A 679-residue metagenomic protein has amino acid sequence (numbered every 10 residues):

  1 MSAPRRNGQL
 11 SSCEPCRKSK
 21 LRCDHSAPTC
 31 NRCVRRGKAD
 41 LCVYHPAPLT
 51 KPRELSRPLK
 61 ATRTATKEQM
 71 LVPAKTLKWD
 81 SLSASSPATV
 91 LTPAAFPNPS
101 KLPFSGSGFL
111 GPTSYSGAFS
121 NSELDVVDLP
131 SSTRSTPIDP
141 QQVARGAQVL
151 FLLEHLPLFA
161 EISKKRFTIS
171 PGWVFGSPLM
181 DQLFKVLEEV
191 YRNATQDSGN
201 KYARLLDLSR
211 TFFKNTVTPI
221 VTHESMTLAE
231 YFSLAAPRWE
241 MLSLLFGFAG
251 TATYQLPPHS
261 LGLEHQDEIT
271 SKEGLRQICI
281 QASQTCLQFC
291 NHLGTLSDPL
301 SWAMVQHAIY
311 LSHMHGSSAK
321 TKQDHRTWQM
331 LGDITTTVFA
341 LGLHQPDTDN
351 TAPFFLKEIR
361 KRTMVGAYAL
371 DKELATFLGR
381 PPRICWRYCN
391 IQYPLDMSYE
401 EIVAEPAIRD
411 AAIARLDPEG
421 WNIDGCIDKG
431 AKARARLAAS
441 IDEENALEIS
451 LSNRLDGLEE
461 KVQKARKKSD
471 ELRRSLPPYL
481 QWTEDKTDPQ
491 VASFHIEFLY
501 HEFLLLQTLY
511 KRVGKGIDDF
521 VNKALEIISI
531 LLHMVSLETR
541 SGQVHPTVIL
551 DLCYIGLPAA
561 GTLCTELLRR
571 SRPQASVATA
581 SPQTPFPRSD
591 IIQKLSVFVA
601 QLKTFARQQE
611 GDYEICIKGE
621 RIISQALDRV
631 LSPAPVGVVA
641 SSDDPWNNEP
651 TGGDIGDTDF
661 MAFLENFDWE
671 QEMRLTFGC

Functional and structural regions predicted by a protein language model:
M1-T253, P258-Q266, T270, R326 (+2 more regions): Intrinsic, low-complexity transcriptional activation domains
P28-V34, A47-K51, L77, N350-L356 (+3 more regions): Short amphipathic alpha-helical segments embedded in low-complexity Lys/Glu-rich regions
I138-L152, K165-L183, L228-G250, Q266-Q392 (+3 more regions): Extended, leucine-rich alpha-helical cores of fungal transcription factors
G294, V513-C679: Fungal C-terminal regulatory tails
